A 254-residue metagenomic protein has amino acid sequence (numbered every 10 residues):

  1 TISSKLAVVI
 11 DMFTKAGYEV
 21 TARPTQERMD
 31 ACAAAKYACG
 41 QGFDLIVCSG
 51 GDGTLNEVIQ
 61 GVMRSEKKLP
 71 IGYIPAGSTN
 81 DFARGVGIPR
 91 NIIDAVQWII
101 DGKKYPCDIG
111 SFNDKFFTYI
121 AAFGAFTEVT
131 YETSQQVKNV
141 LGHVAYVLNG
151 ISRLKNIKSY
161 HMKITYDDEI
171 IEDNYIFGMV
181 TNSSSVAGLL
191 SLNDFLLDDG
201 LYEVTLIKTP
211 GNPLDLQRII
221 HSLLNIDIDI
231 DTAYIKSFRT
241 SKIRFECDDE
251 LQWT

Functional and structural regions predicted by a protein language model:
T1-S49, N56: ATP/NTP phosphate-donor binding region
A16, T25, R64-M179: Catalytic core of DAGKc-family lipid kinases
T54-E66: Short Gly/Thr/Asp-enriched flexible loops that form oxyanion-binding sites at enzyme active sites
T127-V129, E172-N174, V186-L189, N212-L216: Short acidic/glycine-rich loop or secondary-structure boundary segments that cap or lie
V137-V144, D194-L214: Gly/Ser/Thr-rich active-site loops/lids in small-molecule metabolic enzymes that frequently grip phosphoryl groups
K158-Y160, N174-I176, D198-E203, R239-I243: A generic structural signal for short beta-strands and their flanking turns/coil linkers
T165-S184, L189-L196, G200: Mixed-charge interfacial surface used for oligomerization/domain docking and macromolecular partner engagement
Y166, E172, L206-T254: ATP/nucleoside-binding phosphotransfer catalytic cores, i.e., glycine-rich phosphate-binding loops
